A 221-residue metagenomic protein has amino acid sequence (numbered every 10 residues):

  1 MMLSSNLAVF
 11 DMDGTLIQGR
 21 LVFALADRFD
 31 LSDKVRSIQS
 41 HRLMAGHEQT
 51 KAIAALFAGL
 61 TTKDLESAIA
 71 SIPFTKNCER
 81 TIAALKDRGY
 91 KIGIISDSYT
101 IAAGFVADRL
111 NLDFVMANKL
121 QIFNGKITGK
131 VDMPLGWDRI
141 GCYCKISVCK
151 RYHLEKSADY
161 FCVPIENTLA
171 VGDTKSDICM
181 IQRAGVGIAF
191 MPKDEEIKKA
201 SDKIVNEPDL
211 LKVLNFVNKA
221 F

Functional and structural regions predicted by a protein language model:
M1-K119, F123-N124: Alpha-helical substrate-recognition element adjacent to the catalytic core
I69-A70, K76-G93, S98-F221: C-terminal cap/substrate-recognition subdomain and adjoining C-terminal extension of metal-dependent phosphatase-like
